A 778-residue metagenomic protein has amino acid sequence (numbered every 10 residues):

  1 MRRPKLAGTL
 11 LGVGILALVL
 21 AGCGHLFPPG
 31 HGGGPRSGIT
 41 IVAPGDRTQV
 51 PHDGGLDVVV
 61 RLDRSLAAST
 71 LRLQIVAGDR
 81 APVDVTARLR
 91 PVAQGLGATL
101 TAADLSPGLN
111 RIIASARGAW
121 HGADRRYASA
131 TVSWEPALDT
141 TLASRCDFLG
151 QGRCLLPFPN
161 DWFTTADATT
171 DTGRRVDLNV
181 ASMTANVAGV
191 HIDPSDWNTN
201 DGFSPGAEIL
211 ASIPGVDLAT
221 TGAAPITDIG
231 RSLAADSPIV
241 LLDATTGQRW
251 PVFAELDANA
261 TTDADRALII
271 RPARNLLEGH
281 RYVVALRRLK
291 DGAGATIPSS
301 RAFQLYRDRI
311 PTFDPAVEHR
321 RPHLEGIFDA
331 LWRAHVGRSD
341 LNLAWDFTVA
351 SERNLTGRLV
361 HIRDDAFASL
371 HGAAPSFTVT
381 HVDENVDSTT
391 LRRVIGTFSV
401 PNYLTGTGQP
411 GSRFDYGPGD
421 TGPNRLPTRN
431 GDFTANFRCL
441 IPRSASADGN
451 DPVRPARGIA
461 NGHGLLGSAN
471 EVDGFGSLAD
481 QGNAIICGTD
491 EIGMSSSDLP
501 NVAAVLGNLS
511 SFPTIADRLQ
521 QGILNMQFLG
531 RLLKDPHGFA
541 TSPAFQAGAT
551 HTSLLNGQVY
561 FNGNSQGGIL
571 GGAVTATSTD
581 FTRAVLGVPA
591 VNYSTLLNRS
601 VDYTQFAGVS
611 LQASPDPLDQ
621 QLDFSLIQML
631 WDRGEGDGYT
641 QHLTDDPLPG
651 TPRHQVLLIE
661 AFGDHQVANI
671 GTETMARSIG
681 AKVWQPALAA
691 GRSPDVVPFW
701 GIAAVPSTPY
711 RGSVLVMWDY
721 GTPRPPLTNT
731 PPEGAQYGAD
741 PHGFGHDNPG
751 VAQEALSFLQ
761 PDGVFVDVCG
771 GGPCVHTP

Functional and structural regions predicted by a protein language model:
L10-A21: Bacterial N-terminal signal peptides
L20-P44, A137-C146: Bacterial Sec-dependent N-terminal signal peptides
P51, G55-D57, S69-G408: Acidic, low-complexity Ser/Thr/Gly/Pro-rich repeat segments typical of extracellular/periplasmic and surface-exposed
T262-R287, D291-G292, N430-V472: A conserved hydrophobic secondary-structure block that centers on an alpha-helix together with its immediately flanking
T378-P452: N-terminal cap/lid segment of alpha/beta-hydrolase-fold proteins
G408-A435, N450-A549: Cap/lid segment of the alpha/beta-hydrolase catalytic domain
R518-Q521, T582-P778: C-terminal subdomain of alpha/beta-hydrolase-fold enzymes, centered on the catalytic histidine and its supporting
A544-N598: Primarily recognizes the serine-hydrolase "nucleophile elbow" in alpha/beta-hydrolase and SGNH/GDSL folds
